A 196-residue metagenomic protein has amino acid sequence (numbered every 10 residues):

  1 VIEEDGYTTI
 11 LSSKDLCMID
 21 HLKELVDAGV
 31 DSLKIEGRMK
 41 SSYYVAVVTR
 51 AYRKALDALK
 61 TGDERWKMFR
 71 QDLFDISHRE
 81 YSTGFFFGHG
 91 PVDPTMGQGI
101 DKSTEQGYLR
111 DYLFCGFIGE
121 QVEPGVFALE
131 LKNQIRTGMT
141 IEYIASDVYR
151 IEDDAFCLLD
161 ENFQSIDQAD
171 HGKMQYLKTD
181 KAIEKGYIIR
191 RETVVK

Functional and structural regions predicted by a protein language model:
V1-K196: Surface-exposed amphipathic alpha-helical tracts and adjacent flexible/coil segments at the periphery of soluble enzymes
